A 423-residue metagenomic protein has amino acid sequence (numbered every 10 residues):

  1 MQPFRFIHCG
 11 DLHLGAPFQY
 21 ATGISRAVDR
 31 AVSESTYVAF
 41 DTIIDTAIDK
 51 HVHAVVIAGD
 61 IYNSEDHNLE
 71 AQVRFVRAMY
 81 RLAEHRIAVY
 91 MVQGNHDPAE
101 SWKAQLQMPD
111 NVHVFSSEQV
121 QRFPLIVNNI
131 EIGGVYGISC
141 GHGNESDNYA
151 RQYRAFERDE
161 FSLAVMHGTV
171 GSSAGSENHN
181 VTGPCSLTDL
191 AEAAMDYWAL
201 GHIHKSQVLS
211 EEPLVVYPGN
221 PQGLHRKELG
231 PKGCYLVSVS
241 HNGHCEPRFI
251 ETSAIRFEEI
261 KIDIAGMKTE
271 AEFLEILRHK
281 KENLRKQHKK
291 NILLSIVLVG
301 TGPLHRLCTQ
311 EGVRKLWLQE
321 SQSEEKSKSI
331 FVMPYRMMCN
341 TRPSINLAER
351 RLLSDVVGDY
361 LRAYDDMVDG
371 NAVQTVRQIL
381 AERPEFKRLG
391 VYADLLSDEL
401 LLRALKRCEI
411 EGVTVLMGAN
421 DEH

Functional and structural regions predicted by a protein language model:
M1-A71, D398: N-terminal active-site segment of His-dependent metallophosphoesterases
M1-V28, K232, S238-D263: Domain-start "cap" segments at the beginnings of catalytic or binding domains
P3, H51, E131, E160 (+3 more regions): Short loop/turn motifs at secondary-structure junctions
G15, D60-S64, T169-S172, T301-P303: A short, flexible beta-alpha/helix-coil linker loop
Q19, S25, A54, E65-E246: His/Asp/Glu-rich metal-coordinating catalytic cores of metallo-dependent phosphodiesterases/hydrolases acting on
Y37-I48, V73-V76, A150-R154, L274-E282: Amphipathic, non-transmembrane alpha-helical secondary structure
T252-H423: Accessory, non-catalytic peripheral segments of nucleic-acid enzymes
